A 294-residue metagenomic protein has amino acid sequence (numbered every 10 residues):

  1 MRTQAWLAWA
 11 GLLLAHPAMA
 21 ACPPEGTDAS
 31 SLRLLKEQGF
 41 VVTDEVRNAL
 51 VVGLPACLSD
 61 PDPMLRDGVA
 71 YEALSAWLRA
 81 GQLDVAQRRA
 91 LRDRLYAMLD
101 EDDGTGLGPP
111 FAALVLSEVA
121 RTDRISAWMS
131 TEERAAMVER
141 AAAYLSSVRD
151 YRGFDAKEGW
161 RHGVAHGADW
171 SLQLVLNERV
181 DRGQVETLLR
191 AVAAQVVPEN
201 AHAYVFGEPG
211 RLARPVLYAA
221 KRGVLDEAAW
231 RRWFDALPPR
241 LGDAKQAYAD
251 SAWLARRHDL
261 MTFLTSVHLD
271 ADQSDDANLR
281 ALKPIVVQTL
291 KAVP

Functional and structural regions predicted by a protein language model:
M1-L7: Bacterial N-terminal signal peptides that target proteins for export
A8-L12: Hydrophobic helical h-region of N-terminal Sec-dependent signal peptides in bacterial secretory/periplasmic proteins
A15-P17: N-terminal signal peptide c-region/cleavage motif recognized by signal peptidases
C22-V41: Short N-terminal segments immediately surrounding and downstream of signal-peptide cleavage
K36-A142, V180, G223-R240, A244-A255 (+1 more regions): Alpha-helical solenoid scaffolds in large eukaryotic transport, assembly, and signaling factors
E72-A73, V115-E118, W170, R211 (+5 more regions): Core register positions within helices of long alpha-helical scaffolds
R92, Y96-R222: Eukaryote-skewed repeat-based solenoidal scaffolds used as protein-protein interaction platforms, primarily
G183-H268: Long, repeat-rich segments with strong aromatic
